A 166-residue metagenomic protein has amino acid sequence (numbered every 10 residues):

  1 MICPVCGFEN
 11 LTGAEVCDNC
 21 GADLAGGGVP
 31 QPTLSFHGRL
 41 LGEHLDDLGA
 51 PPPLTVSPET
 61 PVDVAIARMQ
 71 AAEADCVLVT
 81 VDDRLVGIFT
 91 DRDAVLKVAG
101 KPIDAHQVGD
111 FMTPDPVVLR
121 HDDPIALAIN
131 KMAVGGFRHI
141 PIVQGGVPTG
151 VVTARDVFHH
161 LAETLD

Functional and structural regions predicted by a protein language model:
M1-D166: Tandem CBS (Cystathionine beta-synthase) repeat/Bateman regulatory domains
